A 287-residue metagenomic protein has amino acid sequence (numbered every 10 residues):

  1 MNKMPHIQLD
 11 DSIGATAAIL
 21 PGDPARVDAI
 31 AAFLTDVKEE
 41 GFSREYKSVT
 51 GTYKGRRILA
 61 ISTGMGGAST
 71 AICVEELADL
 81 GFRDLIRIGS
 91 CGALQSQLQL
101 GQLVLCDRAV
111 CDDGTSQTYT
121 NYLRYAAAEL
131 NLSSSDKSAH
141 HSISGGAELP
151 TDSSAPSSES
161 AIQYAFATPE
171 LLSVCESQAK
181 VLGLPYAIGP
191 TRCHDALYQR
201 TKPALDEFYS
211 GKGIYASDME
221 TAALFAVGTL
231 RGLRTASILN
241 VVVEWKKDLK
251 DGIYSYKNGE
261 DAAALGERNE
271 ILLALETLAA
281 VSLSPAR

Functional and structural regions predicted by a protein language model:
M1-L132, G145-G146, D152-E170: Metabolite-binding pocket within alpha/beta catalytic cores that recognizes anionic/polar moieties
D36-F42, G183-P190, V281-R287: Flexible, glycine/charged-enriched surface loops at secondary-structure junctions
G92, A109, R192-L197, A223 (+2 more regions): Glycine-rich beta-alpha junction loops
H140-H141: Low-complexity, intrinsically disordered or signal/transmembrane-proximal segments
S158, Q163-G211: Active-site rim beta-loop-alpha module in soluble metabolic enzymes
V174-L182, V227, L273-V281: Generic non-transmembrane alpha-helical segments
P203-L205, Y209, Y215-E244: A C-terminal functional module that forms or caps the active site or interfaces directly with catalytic machinery
K247-R287: His/Asp/Glu-rich mid-to-C-terminal helical/loop segments that flank catalytic regions of hydrolases
